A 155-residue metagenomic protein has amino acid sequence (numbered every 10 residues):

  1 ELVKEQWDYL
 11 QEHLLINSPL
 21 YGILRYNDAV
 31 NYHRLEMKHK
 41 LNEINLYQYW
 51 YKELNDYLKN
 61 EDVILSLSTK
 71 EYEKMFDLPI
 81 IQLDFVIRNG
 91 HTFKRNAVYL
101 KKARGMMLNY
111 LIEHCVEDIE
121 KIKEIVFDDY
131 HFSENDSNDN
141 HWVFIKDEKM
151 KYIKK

Functional and structural regions predicted by a protein language model:
L2-K151: Internal, well-folded beta-alpha domain core
